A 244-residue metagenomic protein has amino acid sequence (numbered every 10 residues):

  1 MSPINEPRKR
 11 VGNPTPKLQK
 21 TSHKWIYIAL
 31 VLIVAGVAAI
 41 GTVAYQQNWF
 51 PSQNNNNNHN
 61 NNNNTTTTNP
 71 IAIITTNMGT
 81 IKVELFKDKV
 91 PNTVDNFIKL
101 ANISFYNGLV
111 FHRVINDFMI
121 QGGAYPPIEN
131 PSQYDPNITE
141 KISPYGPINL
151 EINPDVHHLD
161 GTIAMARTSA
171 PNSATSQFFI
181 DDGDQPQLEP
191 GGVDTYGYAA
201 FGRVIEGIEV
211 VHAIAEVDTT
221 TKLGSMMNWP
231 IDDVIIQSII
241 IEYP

Functional and structural regions predicted by a protein language model:
S2-P244: Cross-family detector of peptidyl-prolyl cis-trans isomerase
